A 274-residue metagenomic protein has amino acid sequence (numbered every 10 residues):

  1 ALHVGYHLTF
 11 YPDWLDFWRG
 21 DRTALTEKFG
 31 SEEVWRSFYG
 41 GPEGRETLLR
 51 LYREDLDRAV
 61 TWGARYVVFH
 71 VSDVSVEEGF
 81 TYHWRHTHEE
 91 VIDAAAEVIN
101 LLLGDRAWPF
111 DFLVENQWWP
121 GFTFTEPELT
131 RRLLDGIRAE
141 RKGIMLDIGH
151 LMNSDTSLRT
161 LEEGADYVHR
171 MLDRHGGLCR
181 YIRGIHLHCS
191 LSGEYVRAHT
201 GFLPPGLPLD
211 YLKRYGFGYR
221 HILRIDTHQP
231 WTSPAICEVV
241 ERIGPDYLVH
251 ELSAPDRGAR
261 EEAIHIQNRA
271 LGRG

Functional and structural regions predicted by a protein language model:
A1-E54, R273-G274: N-terminal pre-domain/capping segments
A1-L2, E128-R138, H265-G272: Short, surface-exposed basic-aromatic patches at helix termini and helix-loop junctions that form
G5, L113-E115, M145-L146, V249: Generic enzyme active-site microenvironment
F10-P12, V71-S75, N116-P120, I148-M152 (+2 more regions): Active-site-proximal loop/turn and secondary-structure-junction residues that shape catalytic pockets, frequently
D13-F17, S75-G79, N153-D155, E194-R197: Short acidic/His/Gly/Ser-rich catalytic and metal-binding motifs that mark active-site loops of diverse hydrolases
D16-A24, E77-H86, S157-G164: Short, flexible/disordered intra-domain loops and linkers
G41-G143, C237: Active-site acidic/histidine proton-transfer and metal-coordination neighborhood in alpha/beta enzyme cores
L49, R53, G63, A139-L146 (+1 more regions): Histidine-acidic metal/acid-base catalytic patches
